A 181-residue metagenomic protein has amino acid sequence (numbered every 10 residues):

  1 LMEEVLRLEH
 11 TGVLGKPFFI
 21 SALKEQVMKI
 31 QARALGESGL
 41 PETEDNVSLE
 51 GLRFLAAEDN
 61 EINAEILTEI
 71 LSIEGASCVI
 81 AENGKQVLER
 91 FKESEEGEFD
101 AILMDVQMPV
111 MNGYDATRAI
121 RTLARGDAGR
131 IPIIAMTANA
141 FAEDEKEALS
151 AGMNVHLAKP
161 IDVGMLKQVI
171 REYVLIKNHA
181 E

Functional and structural regions predicted by a protein language model:
L1-E181: C-terminal compact regulatory domains
